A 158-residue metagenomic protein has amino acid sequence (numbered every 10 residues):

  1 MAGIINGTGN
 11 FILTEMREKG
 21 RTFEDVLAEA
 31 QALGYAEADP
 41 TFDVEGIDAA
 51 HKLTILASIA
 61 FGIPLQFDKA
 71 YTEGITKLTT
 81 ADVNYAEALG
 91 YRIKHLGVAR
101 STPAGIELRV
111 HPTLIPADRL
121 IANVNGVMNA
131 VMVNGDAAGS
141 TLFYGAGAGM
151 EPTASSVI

Functional and structural regions predicted by a protein language model:
M1-L13: Rossmann-fold dinucleotide-binding core
T8-F11, A36-E37, A138-T141: A short, flexible beta-alpha/helix-coil linker loop
I12-R17, D82, G145, S155: Short acidic, glycine/serine/threonine-rich loops at helix termini
M16, V26-N123, M128-A130: Substrate-binding/catalytic subdomain of NAD(P)-dependent oxidoreductase enzymes
R21-D25: Short, charged, surface-exposed loops that flank catalytic or proteolytic processing sites
D118-I158: ATP-dependent carboxylate/acyl-activation modules
